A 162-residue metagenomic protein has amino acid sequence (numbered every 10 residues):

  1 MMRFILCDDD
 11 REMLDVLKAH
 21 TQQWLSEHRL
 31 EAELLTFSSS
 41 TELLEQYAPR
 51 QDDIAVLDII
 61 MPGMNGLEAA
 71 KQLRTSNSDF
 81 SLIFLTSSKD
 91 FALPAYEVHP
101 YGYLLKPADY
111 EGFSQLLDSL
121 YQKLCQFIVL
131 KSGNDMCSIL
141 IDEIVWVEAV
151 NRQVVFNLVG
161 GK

Functional and structural regions predicted by a protein language model:
M2-T21: Conserved acidic segment of CheY-like receiver
C7-D8, F37, A55: Conserved sequence signature across two-component system core domains
V16, H20-E27, Q46: Alpha-helical interaction/dimerization surfaces of two-component signaling modules
L25-L34, F80: A generic structural motif
L34-T41: Conserved Asp/Asn-Gly motif in the active-site loop of CheY-like receiver
E42-K123: CheY-like receiver
Q115-K162: Conserved binding/recognition cores within well-folded domains
